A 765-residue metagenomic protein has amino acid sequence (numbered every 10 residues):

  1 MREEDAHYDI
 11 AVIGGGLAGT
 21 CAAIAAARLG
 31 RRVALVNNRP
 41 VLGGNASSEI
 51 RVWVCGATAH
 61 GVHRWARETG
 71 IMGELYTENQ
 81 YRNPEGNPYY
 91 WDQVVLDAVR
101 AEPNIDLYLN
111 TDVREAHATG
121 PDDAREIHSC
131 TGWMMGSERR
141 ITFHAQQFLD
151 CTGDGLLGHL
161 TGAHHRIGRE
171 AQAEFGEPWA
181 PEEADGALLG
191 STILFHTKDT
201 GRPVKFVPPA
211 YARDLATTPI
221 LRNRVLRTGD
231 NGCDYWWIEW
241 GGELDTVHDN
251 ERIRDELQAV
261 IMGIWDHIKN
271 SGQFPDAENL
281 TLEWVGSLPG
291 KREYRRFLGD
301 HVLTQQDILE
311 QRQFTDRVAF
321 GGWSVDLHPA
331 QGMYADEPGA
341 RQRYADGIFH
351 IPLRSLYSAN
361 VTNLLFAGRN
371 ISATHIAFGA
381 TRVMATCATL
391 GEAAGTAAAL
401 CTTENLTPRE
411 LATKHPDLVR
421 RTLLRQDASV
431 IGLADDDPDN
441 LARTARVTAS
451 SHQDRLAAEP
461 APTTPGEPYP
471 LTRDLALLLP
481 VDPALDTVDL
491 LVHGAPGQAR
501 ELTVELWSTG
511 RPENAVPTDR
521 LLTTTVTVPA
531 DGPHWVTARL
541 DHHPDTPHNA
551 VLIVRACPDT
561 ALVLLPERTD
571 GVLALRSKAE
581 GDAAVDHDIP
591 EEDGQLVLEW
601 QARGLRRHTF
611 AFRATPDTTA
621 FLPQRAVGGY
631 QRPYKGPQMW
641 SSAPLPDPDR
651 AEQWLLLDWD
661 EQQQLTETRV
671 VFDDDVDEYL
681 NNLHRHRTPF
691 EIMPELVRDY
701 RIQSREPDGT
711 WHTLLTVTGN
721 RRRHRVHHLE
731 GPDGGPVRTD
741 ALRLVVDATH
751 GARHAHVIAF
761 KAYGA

Functional and structural regions predicted by a protein language model:
E4-G16: Beta1/beta-strand and adjacent pyrophosphate-binding region of the FAD-binding site in flavoprotein oxidoreductases
G19: N-terminal Rossmann-fold NAD(P) dinucleotide-binding loop
A25, R31-R32, V36-T119, R125 (+2 more regions): Conserved N-terminal/central alpha/beta ligand/cofactor-binding core
N45, A124-S129, M135-A484, P496-G532 (+3 more regions): Flavin (FAD/FMN)-binding glycine-rich loop and adjacent Rossmann-like elements that form
D474-L478, D482-V516, T560, R568-V572 (+2 more regions): Aromatic, loop-rich ligand-recognition surfaces of beta-strand-rich domains
P517-L540, H712-G731: Extracellular carbohydrate recognition and processing domains and analogous Trp-centered ligand-binding platforms
R555-Q631, G751-A765: Short, surface-exposed beta-strand/loop patches at domain edges that form aromatic-rich interfacial subsites
